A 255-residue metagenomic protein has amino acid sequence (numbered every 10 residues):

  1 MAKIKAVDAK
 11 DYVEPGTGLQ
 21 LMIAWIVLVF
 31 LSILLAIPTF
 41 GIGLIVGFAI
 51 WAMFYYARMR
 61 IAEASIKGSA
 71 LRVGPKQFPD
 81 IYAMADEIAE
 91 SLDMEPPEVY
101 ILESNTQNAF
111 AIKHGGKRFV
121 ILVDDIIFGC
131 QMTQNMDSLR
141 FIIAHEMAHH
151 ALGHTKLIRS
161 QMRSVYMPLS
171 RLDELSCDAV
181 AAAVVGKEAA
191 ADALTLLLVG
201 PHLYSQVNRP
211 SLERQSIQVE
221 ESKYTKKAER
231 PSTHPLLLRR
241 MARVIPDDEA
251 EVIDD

Functional and structural regions predicted by a protein language model:
M1-I4, D86-E87, G115-D125: Short, charged cytosolic
M1-Q107, L152, D255: Hydrophobic or amphipathic, alpha-helical segments that drive membrane association/targeting
P75-P96, M162-E220, P246-E249: Short helix/loop segments within enzyme catalytic domains that coordinate or immediately flank catalytic cofactors
D80, I126-F141: Short pre-active-site segment immediately N-terminal to the catalytic Zn-binding motif
A85, V123, R140-H154, C177-D178: Active-site recognition of the HExxH zinc-binding catalytic motif
I101-V120: Catalytic zinc-binding patch centered on the HExxH motif and its immediate surroundings that defines zinc-dependent
E146-R163, G186-A190: Catalytic Zn2+-binding segment of zinc metalloproteases
I217-D255: Pan-zinc metallopeptidase signature
